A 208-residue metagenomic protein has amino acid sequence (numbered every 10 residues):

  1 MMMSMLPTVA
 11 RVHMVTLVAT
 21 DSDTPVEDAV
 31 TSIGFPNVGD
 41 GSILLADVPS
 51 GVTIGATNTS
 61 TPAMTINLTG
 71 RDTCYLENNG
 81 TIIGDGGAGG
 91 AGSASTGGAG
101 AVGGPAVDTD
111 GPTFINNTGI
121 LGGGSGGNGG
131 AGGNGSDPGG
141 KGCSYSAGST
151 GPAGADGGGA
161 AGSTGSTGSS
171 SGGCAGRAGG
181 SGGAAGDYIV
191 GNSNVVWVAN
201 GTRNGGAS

Functional and structural regions predicted by a protein language model:
M1-D40, V195-S208: Enriched but not universal
L6, L17, L44-L45, M64 (+3 more regions): Generic detector of leucine side chains in alpha-helical contexts
V15-A19, V38-I54, E77: Glycine-rich repeat segments that build the extracellular carbohydrate-interaction surface of secreted and virion
D21-G41, G55-C74, S93-T113, Y188-G191: Extracellular beta-strand-rich solenoid/capping regions of secreted or surface-exposed proteins that bind or remodel
S50-P62, N79-D108, T118-G191, A199-S208: Glycine-centered low-complexity coil/loop motifs and glycine-rich tracts, especially the flexible linkers
